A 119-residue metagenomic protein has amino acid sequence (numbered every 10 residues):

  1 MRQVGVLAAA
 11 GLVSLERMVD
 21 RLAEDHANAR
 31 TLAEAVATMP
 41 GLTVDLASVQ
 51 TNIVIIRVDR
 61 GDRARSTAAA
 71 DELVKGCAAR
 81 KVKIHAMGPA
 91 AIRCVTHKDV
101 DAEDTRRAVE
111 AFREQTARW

Functional and structural regions predicted by a protein language model:
M1-I53: Structural motif of enzymes handling amino- and sulfur-group chemistry
A23-H26, G41-G76, T96-E103: Conserved PLP-binding catalytic core of the aspartate aminotransferase-like
T38, A79-R80, W119: Membrane-embedded transmembrane-helix bundle of lipid-linked glycan/lipid transferases
L42-T43, K83, R118: A general structural signal for well-ordered secondary-structure junctions
A47-V49, R80-T96: Conserved PLP cofactor-binding pocket of PLP-dependent enzymes
A69-R80, R107-E114: Short amphipathic alpha-helices in soluble, non-transmembrane regions that often serve as interface/regulatory elements
A90-W119: PLP-dependent enzyme catalytic core of the Aspartate aminotransferase-like
